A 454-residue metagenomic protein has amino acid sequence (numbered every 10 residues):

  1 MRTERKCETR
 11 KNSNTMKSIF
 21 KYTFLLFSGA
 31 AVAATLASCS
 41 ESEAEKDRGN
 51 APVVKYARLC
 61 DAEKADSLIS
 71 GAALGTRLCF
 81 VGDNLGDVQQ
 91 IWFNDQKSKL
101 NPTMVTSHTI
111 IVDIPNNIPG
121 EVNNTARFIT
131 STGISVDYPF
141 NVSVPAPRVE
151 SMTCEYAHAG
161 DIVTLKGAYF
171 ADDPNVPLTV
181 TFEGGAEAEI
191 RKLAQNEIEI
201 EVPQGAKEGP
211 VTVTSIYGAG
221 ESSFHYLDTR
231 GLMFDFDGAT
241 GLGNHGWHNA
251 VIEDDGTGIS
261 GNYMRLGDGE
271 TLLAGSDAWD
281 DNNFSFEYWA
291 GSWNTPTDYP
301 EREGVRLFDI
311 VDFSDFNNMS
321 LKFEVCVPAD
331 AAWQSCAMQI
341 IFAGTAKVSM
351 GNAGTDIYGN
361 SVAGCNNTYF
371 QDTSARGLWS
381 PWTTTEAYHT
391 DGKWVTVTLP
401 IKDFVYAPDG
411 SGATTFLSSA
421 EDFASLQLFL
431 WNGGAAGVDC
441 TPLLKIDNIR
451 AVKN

Functional and structural regions predicted by a protein language model:
A34-S38: C-terminal motif of bacterial Sec signal peptides marking the signal peptidase cleavage site
S40-G86, G133-V176, A206-E208, Y217-N244: Beta-strand/beta-sandwich contexts
L85-K97, A171-A188: Short, surface-exposed alpha-helix to beta-strand junction/turn motifs within ectodomains of secreted and cell-envelope
G120-S131, E208-I216, L428: Short, aromatic- and glycine-rich surface loops/edge beta-strands on solvent-exposed regions
A126, K322-F323, A337-Q339, W394-L443 (+1 more regions): Extracellular beta-strand ligand-recognition surfaces/modules
T257-R302: Short carbohydrate-recognition loop motifs
T297-L321, A387-D391, L417-D422: Extracellular/lumenal carbohydrate-interaction signature centered on repeated Trp-anchored short motifs
F316, S320-G410: Extracellular ligand-binding interfaces
